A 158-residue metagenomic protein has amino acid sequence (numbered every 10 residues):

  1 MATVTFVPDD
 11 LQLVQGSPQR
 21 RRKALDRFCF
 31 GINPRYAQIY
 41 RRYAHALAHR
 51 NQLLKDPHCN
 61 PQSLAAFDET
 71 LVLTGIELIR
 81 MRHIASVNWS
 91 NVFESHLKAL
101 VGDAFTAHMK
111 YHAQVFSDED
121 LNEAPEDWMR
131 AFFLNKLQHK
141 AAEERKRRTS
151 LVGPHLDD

Functional and structural regions predicted by a protein language model:
M1-Q52: Extended, charged alpha-helical "arm/stalk" segments used for dimerization and assembly in large NTPase-driven machines
D10-L11, L25, C29, Y36 (+5 more regions): Residues at structural and domain junctions
Q52, D56-C59: AAA+ ATPase "lid" subdomain C-terminal helix
C59-D158: Conserved NTPase motor "head" modules and their coupling/switch loops across ABC/AAA+ ATPases, GTPases, and GHKL ATPases
